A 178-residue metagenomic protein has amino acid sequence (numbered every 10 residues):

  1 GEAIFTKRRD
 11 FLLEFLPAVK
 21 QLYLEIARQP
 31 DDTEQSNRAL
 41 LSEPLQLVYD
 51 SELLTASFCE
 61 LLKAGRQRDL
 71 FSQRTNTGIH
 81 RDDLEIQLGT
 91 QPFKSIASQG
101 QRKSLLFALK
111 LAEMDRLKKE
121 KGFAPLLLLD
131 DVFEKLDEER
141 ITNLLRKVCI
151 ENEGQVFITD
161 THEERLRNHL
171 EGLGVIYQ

Functional and structural regions predicted by a protein language model:
A3-L126, K135-Q155, E164-E171: Conserved NTPase motor "head" modules and their coupling/switch loops across ABC/AAA+ ATPases, GTPases, and GHKL ATPases
D130-V132: Walker B catalytic acidic pair
D160-H162: Conserved H-loop
L170-Q178: A short helix-turn-beta junction within AAA+ P-loop NTPase domains corresponding to the substrate/partner-engaging
